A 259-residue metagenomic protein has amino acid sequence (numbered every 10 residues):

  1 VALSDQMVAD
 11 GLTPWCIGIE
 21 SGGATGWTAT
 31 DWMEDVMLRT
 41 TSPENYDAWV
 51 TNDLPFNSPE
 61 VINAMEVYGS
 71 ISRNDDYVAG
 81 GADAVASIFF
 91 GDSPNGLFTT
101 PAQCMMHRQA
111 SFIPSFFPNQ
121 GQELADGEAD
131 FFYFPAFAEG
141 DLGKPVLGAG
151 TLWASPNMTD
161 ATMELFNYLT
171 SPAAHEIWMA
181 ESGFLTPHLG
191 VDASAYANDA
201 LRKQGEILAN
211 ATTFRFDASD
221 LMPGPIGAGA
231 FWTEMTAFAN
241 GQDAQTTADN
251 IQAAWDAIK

Functional and structural regions predicted by a protein language model:
V1-L54: Extracytoplasmic/periplasmic solute-binding protein
A2-D10, I88-H107, T233, N240: Short helices/loops that flank or line small-molecule/ion binding pockets
L3-D5, V50-A86, F134: Glycine-centered hinge/linker elements that transmit conformational signals in sensory and ligand-binding systems
M7-A24, V78, S171-E181, A257-I258: Bilobed periplasmic-binding protein-like "clamshell/Venus-flytrap" ligand-binding domains
V8-W15, D75-D76, P101-M105, L124-D130 (+2 more regions): Loop/turn elements at helix/coil->beta-strand transitions in domains of secreted/extracellular proteins
G11, A209-K259: Conserved C-terminal helix/tail region of periplasmic/extracytoplasmic solute-binding proteins
C16, M105-A110, F116: Paired acidic/hydrophobic, glycine-rich loop segments that form the ligand-binding mouth/hinge of periplasmic-binding
F112, N119-L185: Extracytoplasmic/periplasmic substrate-recognition and gating elements
